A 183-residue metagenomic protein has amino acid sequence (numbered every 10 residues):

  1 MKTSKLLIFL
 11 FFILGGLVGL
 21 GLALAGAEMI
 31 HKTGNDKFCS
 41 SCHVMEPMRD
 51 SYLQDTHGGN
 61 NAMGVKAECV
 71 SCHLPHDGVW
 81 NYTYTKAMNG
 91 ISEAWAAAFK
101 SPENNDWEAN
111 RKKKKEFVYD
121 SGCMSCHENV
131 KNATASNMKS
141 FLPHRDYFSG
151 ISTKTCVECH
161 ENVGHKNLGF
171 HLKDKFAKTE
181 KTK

Functional and structural regions predicted by a protein language model:
K2-K183: Short sequence/structural segments immediately N-terminal
